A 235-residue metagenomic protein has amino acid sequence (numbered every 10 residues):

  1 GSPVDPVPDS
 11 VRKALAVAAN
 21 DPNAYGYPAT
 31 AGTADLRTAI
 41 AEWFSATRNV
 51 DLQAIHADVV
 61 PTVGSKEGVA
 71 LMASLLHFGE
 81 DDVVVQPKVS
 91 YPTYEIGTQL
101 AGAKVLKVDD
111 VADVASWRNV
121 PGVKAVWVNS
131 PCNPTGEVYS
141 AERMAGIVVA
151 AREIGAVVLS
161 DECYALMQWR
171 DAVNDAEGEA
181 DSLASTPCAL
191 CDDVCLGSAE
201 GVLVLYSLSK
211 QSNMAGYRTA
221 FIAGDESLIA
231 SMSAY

Functional and structural regions predicted by a protein language model:
G1, E137, S207-K210: Conserved donor-binding loops in enzymes that form glycosidic bonds
G1-Y27, A156, D225: N-terminal "arm"/small-domain region of PLP-dependent enzymes with the aminotransferase-like
V7, T135-Y139, S212-N213: Secondary-structure boundary/capping motif
P8-R12, L36-R37, M144, T186 (+2 more regions): A general structural signal for well-ordered alpha-helical segments in protein cores
K13-A16, C191-Y235: Conserved core segment of the aminotransferase class I/II
N23-A150, A165-G197, L203: Conserved core of the PLP fold type I
W127, V158-L159: Walker B beta-strand of ABC/ABC-like P-loop ATPase nucleotide-binding domains, specifically the conserved hydrophobic
E162: Walker B catalytic acidic pair
